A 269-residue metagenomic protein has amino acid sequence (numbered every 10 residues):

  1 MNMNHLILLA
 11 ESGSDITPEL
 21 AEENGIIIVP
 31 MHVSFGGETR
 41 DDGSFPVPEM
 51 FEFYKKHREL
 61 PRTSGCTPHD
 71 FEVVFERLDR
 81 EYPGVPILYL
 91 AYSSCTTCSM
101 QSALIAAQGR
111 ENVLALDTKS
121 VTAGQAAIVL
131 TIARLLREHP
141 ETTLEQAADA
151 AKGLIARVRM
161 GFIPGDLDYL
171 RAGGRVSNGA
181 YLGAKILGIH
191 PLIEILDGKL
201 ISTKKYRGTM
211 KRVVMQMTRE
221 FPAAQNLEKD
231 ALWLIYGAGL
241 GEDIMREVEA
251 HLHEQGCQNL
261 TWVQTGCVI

Functional and structural regions predicted by a protein language model:
M1-H5, V74-E81, A91-T97, R175-Y181: An N-terminal domain-start capping segment
N2, S14-S34, P86, S99-L114 (+1 more regions): Mixed-charge interfacial surface used for oligomerization/domain docking and macromolecular partner engagement
I7-D70: N-terminal glycine-rich anion-binding loop in soluble enzyme alpha/beta folds
L8-L9, R62, Y89, A115 (+1 more regions): Short catalytic-loop micro-motif centered on adjacent basic/acidic residues
F53-E59, L78, R134-E138: A general structural signal for short secondary-structure boundary/capping elements
H57-S94, Q101-S102, A148, I155-V158: Glycine-rich phosphate- or other oxyanion-binding loops that anchor nucleotides, phosphorylated ligands
A91-S93, L116-K119: Short beta-strand->loop
